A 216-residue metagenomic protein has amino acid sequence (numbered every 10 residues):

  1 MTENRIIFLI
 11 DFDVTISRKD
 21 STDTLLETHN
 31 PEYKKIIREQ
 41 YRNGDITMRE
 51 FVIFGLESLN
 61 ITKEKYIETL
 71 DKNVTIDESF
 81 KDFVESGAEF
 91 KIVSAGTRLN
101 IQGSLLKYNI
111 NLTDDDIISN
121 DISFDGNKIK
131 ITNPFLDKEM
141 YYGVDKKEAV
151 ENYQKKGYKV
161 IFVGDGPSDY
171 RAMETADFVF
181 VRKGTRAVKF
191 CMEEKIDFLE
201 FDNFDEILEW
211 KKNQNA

Functional and structural regions predicted by a protein language model:
M1-T2, A216: Eukaryotic N-terminal low-complexity, Ser/Thr- and Lys/Arg-rich leader segments that predominantly function as
T2-N109, D114, I118-D121: Alpha-helical substrate-recognition element adjacent to the catalytic core
S79-K91, G96-A216: C-terminal cap/substrate-recognition subdomain and adjoining C-terminal extension of metal-dependent phosphatase-like
